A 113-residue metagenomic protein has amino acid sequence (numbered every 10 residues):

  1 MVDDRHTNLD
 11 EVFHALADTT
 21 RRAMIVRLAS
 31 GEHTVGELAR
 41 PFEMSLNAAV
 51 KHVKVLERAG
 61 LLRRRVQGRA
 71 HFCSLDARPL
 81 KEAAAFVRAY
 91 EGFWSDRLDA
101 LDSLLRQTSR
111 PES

Functional and structural regions predicted by a protein language model:
M1-N8, V26, K81-S113: Amphipathic alpha-helical dimerization/coiled-coil segments that flank or bridge DNA-binding/regulatory modules
V2, T7-N47, A70-A85: N-terminal helix-turn-helix DNA-binding core of bacterial DNA-binding proteins
V50: Conserved catalytic core of two-component sensor histidine kinases
V53-K54: Short, hydrophobic-biased segments on the C-terminal half of alpha helices that form "recognition helices"
E57-G68, F72-L75: Beta-hairpin "wing" of winged helix-turn-helix
